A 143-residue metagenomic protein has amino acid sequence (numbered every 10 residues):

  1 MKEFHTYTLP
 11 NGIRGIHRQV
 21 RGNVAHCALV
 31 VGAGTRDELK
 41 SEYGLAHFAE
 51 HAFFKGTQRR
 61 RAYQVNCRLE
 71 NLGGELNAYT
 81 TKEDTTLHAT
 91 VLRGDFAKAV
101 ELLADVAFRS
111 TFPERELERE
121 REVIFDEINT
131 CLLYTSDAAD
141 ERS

Functional and structural regions predicted by a protein language model:
M1-V65, V91, E101: His/Glu-rich zincin catalytic helix
Y43, T86, S143: Active-site phosphate/pyrophosphate-handling residues
A46-E50, R119, D140: Residue-level micro-sites within transmembrane alpha helices that shape and flank functional polar/acidic positions
F53-L133: Active-site-adjacent, His/Asp/Glu-enriched structural segments that form or flank metal-binding and acid/base networks
Y134-S143: Single conserved hydrophobic/aromatic residue that forms the stacking wall/gate of nucleotide- or nucleobase-binding
